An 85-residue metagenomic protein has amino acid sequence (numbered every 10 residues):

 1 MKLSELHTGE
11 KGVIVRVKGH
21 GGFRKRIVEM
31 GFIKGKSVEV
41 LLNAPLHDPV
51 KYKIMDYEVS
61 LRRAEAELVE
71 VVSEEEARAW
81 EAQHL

Functional and structural regions predicted by a protein language model:
M1-K2: Absolute protein N-terminus
R16-H20: A structural micro-motif recognizing beta-strand termini and the immediately following turn/loop segments
G22-R26: Short alpha-helix capping/helix-loop boundary micro-motifs
K51-L85: C-terminal structural segments of small proteins and small subunits
